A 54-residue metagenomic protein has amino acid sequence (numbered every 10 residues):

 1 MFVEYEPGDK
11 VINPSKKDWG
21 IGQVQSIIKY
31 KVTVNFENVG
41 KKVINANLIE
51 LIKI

Functional and structural regions predicted by a protein language model:
F2-I54: Basic/aromatic-rich interaction segments and small domains that mediate binding to polyanionic partners
